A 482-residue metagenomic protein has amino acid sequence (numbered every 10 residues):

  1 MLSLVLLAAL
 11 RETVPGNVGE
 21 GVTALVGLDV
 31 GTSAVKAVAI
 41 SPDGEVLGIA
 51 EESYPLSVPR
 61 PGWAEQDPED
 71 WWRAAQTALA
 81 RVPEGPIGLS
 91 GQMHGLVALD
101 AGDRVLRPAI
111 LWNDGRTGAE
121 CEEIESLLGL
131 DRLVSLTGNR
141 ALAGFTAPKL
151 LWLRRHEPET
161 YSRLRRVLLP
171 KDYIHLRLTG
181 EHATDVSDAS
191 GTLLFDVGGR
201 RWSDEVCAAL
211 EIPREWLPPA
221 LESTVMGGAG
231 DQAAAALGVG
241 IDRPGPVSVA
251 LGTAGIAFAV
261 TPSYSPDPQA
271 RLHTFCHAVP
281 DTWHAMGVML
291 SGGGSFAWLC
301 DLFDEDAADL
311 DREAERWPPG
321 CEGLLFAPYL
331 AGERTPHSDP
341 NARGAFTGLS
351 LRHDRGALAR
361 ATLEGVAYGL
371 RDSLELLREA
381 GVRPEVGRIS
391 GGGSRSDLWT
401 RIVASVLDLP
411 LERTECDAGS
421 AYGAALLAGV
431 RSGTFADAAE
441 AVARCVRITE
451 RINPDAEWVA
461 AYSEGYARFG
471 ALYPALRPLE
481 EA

Functional and structural regions predicted by a protein language model:
L2-R107, S135, R163, L407-L411 (+1 more regions): N-terminal glycine/serine-rich phosphate-binding loop of ATP-dependent small-molecule kinases, especially carbohydrate
V26-G27, G118, E125-G138, L142-A147 (+5 more regions): Active-site core segments that coordinate phosphate-bearing ligands/cofactors across diverse enzyme families
K36, G95, G191, V247 (+1 more regions): Conserved beta-strand and immediately adjacent loop positions that scaffold enzyme active sites
G44, D67, I87, D114 (+3 more regions): Residue-level signal for inorganic ion chemistry
E52-S53, W112, L290: A generic structural motif
A75, V82, L210-T224: Short, intrinsically disordered, charge-balanced linker/junction segments flanking boundaries in proteins
P83-N113, R140-T146, H175-D196: Short beta-strand-loop/turn "lid" adjacent to the catalytic site in phosphate-handling enzymes
G85, P108-A109, T160-L164, L217-P219 (+1 more regions): Short active-site oxyanion
